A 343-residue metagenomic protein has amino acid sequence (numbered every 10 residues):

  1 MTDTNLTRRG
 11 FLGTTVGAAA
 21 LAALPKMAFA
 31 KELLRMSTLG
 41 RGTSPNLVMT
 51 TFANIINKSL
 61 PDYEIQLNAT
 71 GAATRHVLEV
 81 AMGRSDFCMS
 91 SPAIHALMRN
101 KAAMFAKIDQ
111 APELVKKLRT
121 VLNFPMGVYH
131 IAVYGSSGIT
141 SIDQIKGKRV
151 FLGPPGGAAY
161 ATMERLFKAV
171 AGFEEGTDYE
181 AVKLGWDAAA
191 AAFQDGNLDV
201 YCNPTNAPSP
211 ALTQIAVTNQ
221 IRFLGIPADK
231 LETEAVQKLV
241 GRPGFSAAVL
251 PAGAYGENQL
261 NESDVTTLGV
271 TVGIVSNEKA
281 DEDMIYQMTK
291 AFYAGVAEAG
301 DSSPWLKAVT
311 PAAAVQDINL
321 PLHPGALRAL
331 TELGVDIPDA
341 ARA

Functional and structural regions predicted by a protein language model:
T2-A19: N-terminal secretory signal peptides and thylakoid transit peptides that target proteins across membranes
K26-A30: Sec/Tat signal peptide C-region and signal peptidase I cleavage site
L34-S59, Y63-Q66, G127-D195, S302 (+2 more regions): Bilobed "Venus flytrap"/periplasmic-binding protein-like clamshell domains and structurally analogous long
T50-N54, Q66-A111, D187-F193, A207-A216 (+1 more regions): Pocket-flanking alpha-helical
D109-F124, Y255-V265: A structural signal for short loop-to-beta-strand junctions that line the ligand-binding cleft of periplasmic/secreted
E164-A235: Ligand/cofactor pocket segment of small-molecule handling proteins
L224-Q287, I337-A341: C-terminal lobe and pocket-closing loops of periplasmic/extracytoplasmic Venus-flytrap solute-binding proteins
Y293-T310: Periplasmic-binding protein-like
